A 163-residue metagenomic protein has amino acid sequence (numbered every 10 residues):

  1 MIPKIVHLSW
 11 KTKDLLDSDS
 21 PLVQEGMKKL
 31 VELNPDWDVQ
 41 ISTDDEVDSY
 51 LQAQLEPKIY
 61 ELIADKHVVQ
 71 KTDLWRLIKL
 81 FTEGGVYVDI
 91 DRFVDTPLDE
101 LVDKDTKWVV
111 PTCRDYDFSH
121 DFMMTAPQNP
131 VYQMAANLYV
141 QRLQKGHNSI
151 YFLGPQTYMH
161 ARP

Functional and structural regions predicted by a protein language model:
M1-T72, V88-P163: Glycosyltransferase-associated regions of secretory-pathway enzymes, highlighting luminal stem/catalytic domains
D73-G85: Small-residue hinge/turn detector
